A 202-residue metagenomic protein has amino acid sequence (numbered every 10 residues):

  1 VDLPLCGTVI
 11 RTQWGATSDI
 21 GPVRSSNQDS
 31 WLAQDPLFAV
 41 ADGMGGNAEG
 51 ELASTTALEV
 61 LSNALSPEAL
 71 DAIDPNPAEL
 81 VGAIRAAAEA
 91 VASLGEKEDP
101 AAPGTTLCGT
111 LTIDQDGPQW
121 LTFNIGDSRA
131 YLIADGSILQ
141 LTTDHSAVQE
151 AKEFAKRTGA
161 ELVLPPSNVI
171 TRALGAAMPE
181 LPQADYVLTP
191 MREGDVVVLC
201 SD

Functional and structural regions predicted by a protein language model:
V1-S201: PP2C/PPM-type serine/threonine phosphatase catalytic domain
